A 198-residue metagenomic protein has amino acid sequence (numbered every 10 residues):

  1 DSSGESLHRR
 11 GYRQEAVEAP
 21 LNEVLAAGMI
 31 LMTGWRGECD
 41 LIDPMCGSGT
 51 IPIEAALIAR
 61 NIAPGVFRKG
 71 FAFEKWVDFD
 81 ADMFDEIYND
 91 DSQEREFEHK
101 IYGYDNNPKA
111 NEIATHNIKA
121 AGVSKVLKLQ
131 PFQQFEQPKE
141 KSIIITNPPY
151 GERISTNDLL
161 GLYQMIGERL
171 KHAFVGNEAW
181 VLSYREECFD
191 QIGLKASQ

Functional and structural regions predicted by a protein language model:
D1, P44, Y104, Q130 (+2 more regions): Generic beta-strand/beta-sheet core signal
D1-E15: Non-catalytic substrate-recognition/targeting regions of SAM-dependent transferases
E5-S6, P149-R153: A short, flexible beta-alpha/helix-coil linker loop
R13-E18, M32: Flexible, glycine/proline-enriched loop segments at strand-loop-helix junctions that form or flank small-ligand binding
L21-E136, E152: Conserved S-adenosyl-L-methionine
C39, S142, N177-E178: Surface-exposed loop/turn positions
K100, Y104-I113, N117, E152-Q198: Conserved Class I SAM-dependent methyltransferase catalytic core
F135-I145: A short acidic, Gly/Pro-enriched loop at the edge of an enzyme's catalytic core that lines a small-molecule cofactor
